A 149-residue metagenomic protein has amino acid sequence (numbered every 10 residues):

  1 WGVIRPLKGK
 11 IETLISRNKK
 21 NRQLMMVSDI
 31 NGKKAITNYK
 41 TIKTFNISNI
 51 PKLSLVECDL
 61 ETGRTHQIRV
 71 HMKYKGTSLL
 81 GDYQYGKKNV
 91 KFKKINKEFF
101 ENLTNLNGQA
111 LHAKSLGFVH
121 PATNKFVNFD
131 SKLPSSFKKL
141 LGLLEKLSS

Functional and structural regions predicted by a protein language model:
W1-S149: RNA pseudouridine synthases
